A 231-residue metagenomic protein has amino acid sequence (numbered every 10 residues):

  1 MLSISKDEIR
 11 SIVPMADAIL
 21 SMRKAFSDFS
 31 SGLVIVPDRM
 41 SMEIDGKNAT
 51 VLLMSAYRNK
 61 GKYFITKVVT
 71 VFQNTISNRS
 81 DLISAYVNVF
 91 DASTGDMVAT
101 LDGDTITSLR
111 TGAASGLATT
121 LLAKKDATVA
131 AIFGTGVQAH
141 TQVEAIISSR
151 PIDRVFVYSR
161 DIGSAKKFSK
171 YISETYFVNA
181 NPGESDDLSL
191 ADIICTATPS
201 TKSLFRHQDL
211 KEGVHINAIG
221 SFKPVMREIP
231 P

Functional and structural regions predicted by a protein language model:
M1-S108, G116, D126: N-terminal ligand-binding/catalytic initiation module
L122-V129, P151, K211-E212: Short helix-loop-beta connector
T135-G136: Glycine-rich Rossmann-fold phosphate-binding loop(s) that bind the pyrophosphate of adenine dinucleotide cofactors
A139-H140: N-terminal Rossmann-fold NAD(P) dinucleotide-binding loop
S149-I172: NAD(P)-binding Rossmann-fold cofactor-contacting core
Y176-A191, H207-Q208: Short acidic low-complexity segments
T198-S200, G220-S221: Short glycine-/small-residue-rich Rossmann-like dinucleotide-binding loops
L210-E212, I219-P231: Rossmann-fold NAD(P)-binding glycine/threonine-rich loop
